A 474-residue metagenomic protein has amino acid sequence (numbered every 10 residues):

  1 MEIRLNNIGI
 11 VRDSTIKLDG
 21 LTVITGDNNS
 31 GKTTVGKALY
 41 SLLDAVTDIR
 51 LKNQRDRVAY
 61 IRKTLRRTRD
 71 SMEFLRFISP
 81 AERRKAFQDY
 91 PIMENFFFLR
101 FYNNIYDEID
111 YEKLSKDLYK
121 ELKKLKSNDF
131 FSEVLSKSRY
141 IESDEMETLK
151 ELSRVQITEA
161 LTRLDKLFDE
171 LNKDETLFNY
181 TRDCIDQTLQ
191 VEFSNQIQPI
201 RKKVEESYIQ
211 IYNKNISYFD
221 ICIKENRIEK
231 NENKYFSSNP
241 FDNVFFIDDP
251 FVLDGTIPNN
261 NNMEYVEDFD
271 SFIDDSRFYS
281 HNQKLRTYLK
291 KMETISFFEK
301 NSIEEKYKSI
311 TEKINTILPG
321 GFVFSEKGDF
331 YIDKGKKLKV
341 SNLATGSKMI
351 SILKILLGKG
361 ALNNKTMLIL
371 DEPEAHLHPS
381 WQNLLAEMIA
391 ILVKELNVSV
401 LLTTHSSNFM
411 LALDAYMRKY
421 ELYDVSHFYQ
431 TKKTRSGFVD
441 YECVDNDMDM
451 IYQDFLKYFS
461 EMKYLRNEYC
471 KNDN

Functional and structural regions predicted by a protein language model:
M1-I49, D329-K463, C470: Switch/communication elements of ASCE P-loop NTPase nucleotide-binding domains
R4, A45-G358, N363-N364, C443-N474: Phosphate-coordinating catalytic segments in nucleotide- and nucleic-acid-processing enzymes
